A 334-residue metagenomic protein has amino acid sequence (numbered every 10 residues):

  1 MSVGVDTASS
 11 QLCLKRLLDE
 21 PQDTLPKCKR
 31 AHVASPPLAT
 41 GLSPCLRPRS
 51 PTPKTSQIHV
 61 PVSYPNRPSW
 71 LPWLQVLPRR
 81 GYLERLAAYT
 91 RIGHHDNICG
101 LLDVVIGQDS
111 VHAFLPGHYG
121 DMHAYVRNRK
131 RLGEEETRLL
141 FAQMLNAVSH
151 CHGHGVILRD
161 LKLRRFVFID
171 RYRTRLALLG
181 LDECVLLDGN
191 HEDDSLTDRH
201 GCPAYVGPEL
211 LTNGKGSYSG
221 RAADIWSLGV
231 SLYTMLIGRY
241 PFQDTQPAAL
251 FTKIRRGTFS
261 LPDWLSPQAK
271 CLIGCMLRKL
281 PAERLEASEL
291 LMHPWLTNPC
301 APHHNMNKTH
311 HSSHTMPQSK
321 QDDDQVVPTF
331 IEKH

Functional and structural regions predicted by a protein language model:
D6, H303-H334: Regulatory extensions appended to serine/threonine kinase catalytic cores
G100-D109: Short beta-strand micro-motifs within the conserved protein kinase catalytic domain, predominantly in the N-lobe
Q108-P116, H123-A124: A conserved loop-to-beta-strand element in the N-lobe of protein kinase catalytic cores that borders the ATP-binding
L140-F141: Activation segment signature within eukaryotic-like protein kinase domains
H152-I169: Catalytic-loop of the protein kinase fold
F166-A204, N213: Activation segment/activation loop of eukaryotic-type protein kinase catalytic domains
R278-E283, E289-H303: Terminal C-lobe "cap" of eukaryotic-type protein kinase domains
